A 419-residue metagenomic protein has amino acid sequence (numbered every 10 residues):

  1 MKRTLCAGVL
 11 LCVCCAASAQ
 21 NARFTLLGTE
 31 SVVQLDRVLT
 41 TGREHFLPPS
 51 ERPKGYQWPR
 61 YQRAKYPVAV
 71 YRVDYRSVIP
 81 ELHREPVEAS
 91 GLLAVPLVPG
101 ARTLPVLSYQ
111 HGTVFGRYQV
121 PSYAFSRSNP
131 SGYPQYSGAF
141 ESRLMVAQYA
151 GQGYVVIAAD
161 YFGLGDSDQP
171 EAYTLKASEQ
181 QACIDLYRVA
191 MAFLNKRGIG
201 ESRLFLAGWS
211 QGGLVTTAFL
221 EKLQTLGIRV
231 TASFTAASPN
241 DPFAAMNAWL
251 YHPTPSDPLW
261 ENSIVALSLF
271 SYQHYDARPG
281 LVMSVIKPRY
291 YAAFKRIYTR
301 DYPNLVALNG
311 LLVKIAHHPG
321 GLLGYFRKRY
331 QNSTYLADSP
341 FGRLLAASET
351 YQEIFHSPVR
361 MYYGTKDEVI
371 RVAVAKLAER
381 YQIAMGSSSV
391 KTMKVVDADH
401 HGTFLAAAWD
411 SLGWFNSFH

Functional and structural regions predicted by a protein language model:
C14-A16: N-terminal signal peptide c-region/cleavage motif recognized by signal peptidases
A19-R102: Catalytic-loop region of hydrolases
H83-S90, L97-Q152: Short, surface-exposed "cap/lid" segments of acyl-processing enzymes
Y173-N195: Alpha/beta-hydrolase active-site loop
R188-S256: Primarily recognizes the serine-hydrolase "nucleophile elbow" in alpha/beta-hydrolase and SGNH/GDSL folds
P239-Q352: Accessory cap/linker subdomain of secreted extracellular hydrolases
A337-L344, S348, R360, V369 (+2 more regions): C-terminal catalytic histidine-bearing segment of alpha/beta-hydrolase fold enzymes
F355, R360-D367: Short beta-strand/loop motif that positions the catalytic acidic residue of the alpha/beta-hydrolase fold
